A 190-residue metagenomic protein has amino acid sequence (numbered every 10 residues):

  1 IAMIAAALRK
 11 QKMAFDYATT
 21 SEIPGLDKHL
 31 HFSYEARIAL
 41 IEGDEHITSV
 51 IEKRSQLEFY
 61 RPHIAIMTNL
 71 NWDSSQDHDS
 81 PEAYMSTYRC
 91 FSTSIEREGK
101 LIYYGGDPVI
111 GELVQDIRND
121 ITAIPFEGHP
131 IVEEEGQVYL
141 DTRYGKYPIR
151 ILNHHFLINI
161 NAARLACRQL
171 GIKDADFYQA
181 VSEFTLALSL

Functional and structural regions predicted by a protein language model:
I1-I23: Walker A (P-loop) phosphate-binding motif
A2-M3, I51-E52, D77-D79: A short secondary-structure junction signal
A5, T20-P24, D44-I47, N71-W72 (+1 more regions): Short acidic/polar capping segments at secondary-structure boundaries
K10-M13, G25-D27, H31, E35-A36 (+2 more regions): Acidic, Mg2+-coordinating active-site environments of NTP-dependent enzymes
R37-V50: Switch II (G3) loop of P-loop NTPases
T48-F59: Short amphipathic alpha-helices and their capping/turn segments at secondary-structure boundaries
